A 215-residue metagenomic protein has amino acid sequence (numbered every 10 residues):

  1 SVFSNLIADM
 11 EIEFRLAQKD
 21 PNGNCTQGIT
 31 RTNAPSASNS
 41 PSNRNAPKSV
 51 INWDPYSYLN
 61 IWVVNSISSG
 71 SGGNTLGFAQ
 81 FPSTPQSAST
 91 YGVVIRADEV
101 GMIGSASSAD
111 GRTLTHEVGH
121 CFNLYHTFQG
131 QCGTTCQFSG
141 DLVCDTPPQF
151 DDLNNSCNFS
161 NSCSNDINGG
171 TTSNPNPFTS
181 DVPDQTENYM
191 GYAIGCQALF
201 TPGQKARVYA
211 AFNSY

Functional and structural regions predicted by a protein language model:
S1-F3, L124-G130, Y215: Surface-exposed helix-capping loop/turn segments at secondary-structure junctions
V2-V94: Active-site-proximal segments of metallohydrolase catalytic domains
M10, P55-S57, S89-Y91, A109 (+3 more regions): Residues that flank catalytic or metal-binding motifs in active/ligand-binding sites
E13-L16, Y58-V63, Y91-A97, T113 (+3 more regions): Structural recognition of the beta-strand scaffold that forms the well-ordered cores of secreted hydrolase catalytic
D20-N22, I67-S69, G101, F128 (+2 more regions): Short loop/turn segments at secondary-structure transitions that flank enzyme active sites
N33, P82-P85, P147, A193-I194 (+1 more regions): Solvent-exposed, flexible loop/coil residues
V100-L199: The catalytic-center signature of Zn2+-dependent metalloproteases
A193-Y215: Pan-zinc metallopeptidase signature
